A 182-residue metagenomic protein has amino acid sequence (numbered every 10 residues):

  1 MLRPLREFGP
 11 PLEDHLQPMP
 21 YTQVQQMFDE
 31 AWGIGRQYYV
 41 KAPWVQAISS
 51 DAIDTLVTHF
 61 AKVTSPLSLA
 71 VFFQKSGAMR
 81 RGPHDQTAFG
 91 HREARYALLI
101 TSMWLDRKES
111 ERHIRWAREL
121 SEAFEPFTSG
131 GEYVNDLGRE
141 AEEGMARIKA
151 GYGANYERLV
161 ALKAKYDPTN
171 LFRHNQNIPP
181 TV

Functional and structural regions predicted by a protein language model:
M1-V182: Soluble FAD-dependent oxygen oxidases
